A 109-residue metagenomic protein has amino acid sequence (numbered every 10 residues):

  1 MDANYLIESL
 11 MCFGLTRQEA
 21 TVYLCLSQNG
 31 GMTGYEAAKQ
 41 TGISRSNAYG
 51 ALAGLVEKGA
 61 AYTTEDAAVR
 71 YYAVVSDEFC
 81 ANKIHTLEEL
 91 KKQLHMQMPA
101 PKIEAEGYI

Functional and structural regions predicted by a protein language model:
M1-E8: Long, low-complexity, charged/polar intrinsically disordered regions in eukaryotic proteins
E8-E19, T33, Y49, Y62-T86: Short, cationic-aromatic polyanion-contact patches
E19-G31: Short amphipathic alpha-helical interface segments
N29, K58-G59: Alpha-helix C-caps/helix-loop-beta hinges
G34, A53, E57: N-terminal structured helix/loop subdomain that forms the ligand-binding/catalytic interface in diverse enzymes
E36-T41: A short acidic, leucine-rich amphipathic alpha-helix
G42-G54: Short amphipathic alpha-helical interaction segments
A81-I109: Amphipathic alpha-helical dimerization/coiled-coil segments that flank or bridge DNA-binding/regulatory modules
